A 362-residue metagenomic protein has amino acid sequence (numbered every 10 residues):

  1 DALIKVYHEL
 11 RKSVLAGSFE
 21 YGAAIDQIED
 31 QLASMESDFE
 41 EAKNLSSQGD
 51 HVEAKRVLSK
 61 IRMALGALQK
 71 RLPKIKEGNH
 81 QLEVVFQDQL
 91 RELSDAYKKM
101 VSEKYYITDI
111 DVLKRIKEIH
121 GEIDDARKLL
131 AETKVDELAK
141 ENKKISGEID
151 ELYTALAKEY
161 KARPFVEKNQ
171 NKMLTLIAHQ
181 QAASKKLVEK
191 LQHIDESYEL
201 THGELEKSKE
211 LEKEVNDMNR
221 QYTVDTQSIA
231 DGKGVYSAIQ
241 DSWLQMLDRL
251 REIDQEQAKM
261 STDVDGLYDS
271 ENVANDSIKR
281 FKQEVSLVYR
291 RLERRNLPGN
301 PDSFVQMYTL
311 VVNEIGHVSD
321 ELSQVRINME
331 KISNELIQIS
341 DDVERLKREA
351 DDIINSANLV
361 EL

Functional and structural regions predicted by a protein language model:
D1-L362: Long, charged/polar, soluble alpha-helical segments
